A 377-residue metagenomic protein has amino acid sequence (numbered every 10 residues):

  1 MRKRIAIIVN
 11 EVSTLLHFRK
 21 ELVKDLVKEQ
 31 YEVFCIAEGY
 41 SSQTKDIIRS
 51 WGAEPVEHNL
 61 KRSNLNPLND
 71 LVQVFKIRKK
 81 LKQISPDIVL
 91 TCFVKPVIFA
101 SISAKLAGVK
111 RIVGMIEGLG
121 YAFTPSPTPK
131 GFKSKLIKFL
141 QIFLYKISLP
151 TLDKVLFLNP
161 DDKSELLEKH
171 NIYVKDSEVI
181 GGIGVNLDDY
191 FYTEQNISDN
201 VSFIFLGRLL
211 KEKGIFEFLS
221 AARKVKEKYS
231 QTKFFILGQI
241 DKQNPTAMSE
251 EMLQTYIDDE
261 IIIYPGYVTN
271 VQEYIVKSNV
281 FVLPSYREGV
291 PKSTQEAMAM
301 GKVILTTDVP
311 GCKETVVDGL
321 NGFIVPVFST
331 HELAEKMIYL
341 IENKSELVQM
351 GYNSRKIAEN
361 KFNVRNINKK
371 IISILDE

Functional and structural regions predicted by a protein language model:
L16-E21, V201, F205, L210-K224 (+1 more regions): A conserved mid-protein helix/loop that constitutes part of the nucleotide-sugar donor-binding site
C35-S42, L206, K233-M248: Glycosyltransferase donor-sugar binding loop
V56-E57, I142-Y192: Donor nucleotide-sugar binding/catalytic pocket of nucleotide-sugar-dependent glycosyltransferases
T91-V97, I116: Short His-centered aromatic/hydrophobic patch
Y267, Y286: Aromatic "clamp/platform" in nucleotide-sugar-dependent glycosyltransferases that forms part of the donor/acceptor
V303-T306, V316: Short hydrophobic beta-strand element within catalytic cores of glycosyltransferases and related nucleotide-activated
D318-G319, F323-T330, Y339-K344: Conserved acidic donor-binding segment of nucleotide-sugar-dependent glycosyltransferases
E332, Y339, E346-K361, I367-S373: A short, well-ordered alpha-helix in the C-terminal region of glycosyltransferases
